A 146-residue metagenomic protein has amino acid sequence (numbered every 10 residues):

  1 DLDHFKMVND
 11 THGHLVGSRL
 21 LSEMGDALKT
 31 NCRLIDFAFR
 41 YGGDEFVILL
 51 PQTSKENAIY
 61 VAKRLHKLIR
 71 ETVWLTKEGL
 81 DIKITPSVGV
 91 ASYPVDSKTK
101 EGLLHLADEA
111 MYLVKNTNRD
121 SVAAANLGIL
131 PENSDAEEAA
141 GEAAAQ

Functional and structural regions predicted by a protein language model:
D1, G43, A107: Conserved metal-coordinating catalytic motifs of nucleotidyl cyclase and c-di-GMP turnover enzymes
L2-V16, L28, C32, E45 (+1 more regions): Active-site loop/short helix in cyclic nucleotide turnover domains
D10, L50-T53, R70, Y93-P94: Residue-level recognition of strand-loop junctions within catalytic nucleotide-signaling folds
L21, G25-L28, A62-K63, L104: Heptad-repeat coiled-coil signal-transmission/dimerization helices
T30-I35, K67-G79, M111-L113, T117: Short catalytic/binding micro-motifs of nucleotide second-messenger systems
F37-R40: A short pre-motif secondary-structure segment
K55, I59, K63, E78 (+2 more regions): Catalytic-core segments of nucleotide cyclases and related cyclic-nucleotide turnover enzymes
I84-P86: PAS and PAS-like sensory/regulatory domains
